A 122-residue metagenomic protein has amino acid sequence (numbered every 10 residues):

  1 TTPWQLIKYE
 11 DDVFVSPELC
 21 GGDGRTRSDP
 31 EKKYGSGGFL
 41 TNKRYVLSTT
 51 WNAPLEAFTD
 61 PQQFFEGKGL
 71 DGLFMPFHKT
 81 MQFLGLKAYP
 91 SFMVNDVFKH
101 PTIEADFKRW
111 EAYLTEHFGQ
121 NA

Functional and structural regions predicted by a protein language model:
T1-F77: Helix-loop-strand module that forms the ligand-binding subsite of alpha/beta enzymes
F58-A122: Glycine-rich phosphate/pyrophosphate-binding loop and the adjoining helix
